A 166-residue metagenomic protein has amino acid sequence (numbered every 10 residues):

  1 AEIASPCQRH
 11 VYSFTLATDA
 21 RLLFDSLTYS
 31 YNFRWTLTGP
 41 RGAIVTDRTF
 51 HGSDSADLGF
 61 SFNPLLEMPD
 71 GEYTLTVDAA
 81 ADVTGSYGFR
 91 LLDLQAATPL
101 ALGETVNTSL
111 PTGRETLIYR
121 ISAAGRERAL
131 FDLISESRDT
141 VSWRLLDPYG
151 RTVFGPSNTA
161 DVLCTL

Functional and structural regions predicted by a protein language model:
A1, Q95-L110: Disulfide-bonded cysteine-rich modules in secreted/extracellular proteins, activating on the conserved Cys frameworks
E2-S86, S109-L166: Acidic, Ser/Thr/Pro-rich low-complexity intrinsically disordered segments
T84-L100: Predominantly extracellular/luminal regions of secreted and cell-surface proteins, especially disulfide-bonded
